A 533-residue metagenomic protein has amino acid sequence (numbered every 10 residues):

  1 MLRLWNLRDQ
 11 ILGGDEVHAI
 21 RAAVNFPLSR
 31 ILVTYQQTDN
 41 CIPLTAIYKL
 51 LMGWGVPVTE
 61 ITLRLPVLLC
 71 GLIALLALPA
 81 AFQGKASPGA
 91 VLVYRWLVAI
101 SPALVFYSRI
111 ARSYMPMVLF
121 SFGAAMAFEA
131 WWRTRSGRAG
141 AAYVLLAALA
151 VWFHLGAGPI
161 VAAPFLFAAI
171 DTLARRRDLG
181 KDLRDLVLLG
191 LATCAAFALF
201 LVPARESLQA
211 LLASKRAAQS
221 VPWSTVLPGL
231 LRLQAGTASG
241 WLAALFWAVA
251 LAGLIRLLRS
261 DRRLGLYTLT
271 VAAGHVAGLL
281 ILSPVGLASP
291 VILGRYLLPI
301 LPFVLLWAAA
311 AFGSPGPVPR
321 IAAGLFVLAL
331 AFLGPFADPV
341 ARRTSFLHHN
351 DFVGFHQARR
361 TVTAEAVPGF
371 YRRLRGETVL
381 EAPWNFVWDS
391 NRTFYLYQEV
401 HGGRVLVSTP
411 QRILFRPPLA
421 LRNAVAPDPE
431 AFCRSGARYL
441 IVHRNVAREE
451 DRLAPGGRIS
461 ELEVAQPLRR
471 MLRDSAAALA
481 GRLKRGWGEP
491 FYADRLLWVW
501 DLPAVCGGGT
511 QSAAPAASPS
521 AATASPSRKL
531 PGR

Functional and structural regions predicted by a protein language model:
L2-G313, P317-A323, A329-V353: Membrane-proximal helix-loop-helix interfaces that form the catalytic/acceptor-binding platform of multi-pass membrane
D338-A522, P526-R533: Extracytoplasmic
